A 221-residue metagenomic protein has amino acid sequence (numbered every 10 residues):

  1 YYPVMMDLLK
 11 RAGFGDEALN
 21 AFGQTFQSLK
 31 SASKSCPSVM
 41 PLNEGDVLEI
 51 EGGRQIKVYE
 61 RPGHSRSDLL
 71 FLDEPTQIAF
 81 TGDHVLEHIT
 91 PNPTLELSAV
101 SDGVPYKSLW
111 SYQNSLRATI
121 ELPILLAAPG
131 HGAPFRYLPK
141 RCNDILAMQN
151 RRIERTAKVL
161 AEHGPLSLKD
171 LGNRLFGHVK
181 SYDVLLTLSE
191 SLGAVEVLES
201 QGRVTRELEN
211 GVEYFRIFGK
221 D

Functional and structural regions predicted by a protein language model:
Y1-E49, R136: Active-site HxH/HxHxD metal-binding segment of metal-dependent hydrolases
V4-D7, N114, D144-A147, R151 (+2 more regions): Charged/polar, solvent-exposed surface patches and flexible loops
G13-L29, M40, L97, S115 (+2 more regions): Short flexible/disordered coil segments
D16, F22, L86, P123-G130 (+2 more regions): Membrane-targeting and insertion segments and their boundary/processing signals
S28-M40, V47, Q55-I153: Metallo-beta-lactamase
L48-E49, A99, N143, K158 (+2 more regions): A general structural-boundary detector
E154-D221: C-terminal regulatory/interaction regions
